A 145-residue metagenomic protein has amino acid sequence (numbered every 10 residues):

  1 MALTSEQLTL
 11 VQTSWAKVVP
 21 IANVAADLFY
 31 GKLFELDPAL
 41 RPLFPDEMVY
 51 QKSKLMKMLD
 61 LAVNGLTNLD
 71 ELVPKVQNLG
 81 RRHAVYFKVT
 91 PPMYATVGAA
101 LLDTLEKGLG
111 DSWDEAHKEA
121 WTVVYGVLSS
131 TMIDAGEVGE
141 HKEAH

Functional and structural regions predicted by a protein language model:
A2-H145: Globin-like tetrapyrrole-binding proteins
